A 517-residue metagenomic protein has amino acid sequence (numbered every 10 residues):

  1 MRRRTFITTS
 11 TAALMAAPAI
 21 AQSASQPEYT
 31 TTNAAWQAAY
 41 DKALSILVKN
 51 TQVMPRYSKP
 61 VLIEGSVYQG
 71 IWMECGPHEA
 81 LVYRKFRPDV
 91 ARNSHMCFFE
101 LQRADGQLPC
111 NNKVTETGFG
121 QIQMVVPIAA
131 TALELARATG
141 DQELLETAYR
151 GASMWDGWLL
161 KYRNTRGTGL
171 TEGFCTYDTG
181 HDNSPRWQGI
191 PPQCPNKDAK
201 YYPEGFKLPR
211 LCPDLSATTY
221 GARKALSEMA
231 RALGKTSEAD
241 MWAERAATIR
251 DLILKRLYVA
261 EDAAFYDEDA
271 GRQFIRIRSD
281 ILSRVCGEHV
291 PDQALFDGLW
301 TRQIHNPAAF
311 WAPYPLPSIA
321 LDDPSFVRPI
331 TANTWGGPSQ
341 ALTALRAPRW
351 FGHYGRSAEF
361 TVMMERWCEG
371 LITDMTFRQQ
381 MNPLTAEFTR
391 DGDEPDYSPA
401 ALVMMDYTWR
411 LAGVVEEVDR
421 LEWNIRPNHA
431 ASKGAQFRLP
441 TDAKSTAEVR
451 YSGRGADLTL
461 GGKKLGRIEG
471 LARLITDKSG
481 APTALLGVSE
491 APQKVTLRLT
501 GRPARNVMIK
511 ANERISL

Functional and structural regions predicted by a protein language model:
T5-S23: N-terminal export signals
I20-Q69, Q142-L144, S153-L160, A230-M241 (+1 more regions): Acidic/polar, glycine-enriched structural segments that form the non-catalytic walls/loops of the carbohydrate-binding
E28-Q37, Y83-H95, L135-S153, G167 (+4 more regions): Structural helix-adjacent loops and short alpha-helical linkers that scaffold large soluble proteins
T30-G70, N93-G118, T165-R210, D251-S339 (+4 more regions): Extended glycan-interaction surfaces of carbohydrate-active proteins
K42-K49, C97, G151-T165, T218 (+3 more regions): Alpha-helical scaffold segments in carbohydrate-active enzymes
Q69-G76, A80-H95, F99-G189, C212-S216 (+5 more regions): Aromatic-rich carbohydrate-recognition surfaces in CAZymes
I71, M124-A138, E261-Q303, N333-L458: C-terminal capping/lid segments that line or modulate ligand- or cofactor-binding pockets
G453-L517: C-terminal beta-sandwich/jelly-roll accessory domains of carbohydrate-active enzymes
